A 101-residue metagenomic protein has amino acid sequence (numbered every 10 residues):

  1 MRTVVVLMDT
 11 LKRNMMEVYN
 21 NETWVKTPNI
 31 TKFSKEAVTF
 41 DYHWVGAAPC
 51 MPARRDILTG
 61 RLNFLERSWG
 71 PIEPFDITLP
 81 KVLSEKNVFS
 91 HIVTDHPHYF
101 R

Functional and structural regions predicted by a protein language model:
M1-R101: Formylglycine-dependent sulfatase
